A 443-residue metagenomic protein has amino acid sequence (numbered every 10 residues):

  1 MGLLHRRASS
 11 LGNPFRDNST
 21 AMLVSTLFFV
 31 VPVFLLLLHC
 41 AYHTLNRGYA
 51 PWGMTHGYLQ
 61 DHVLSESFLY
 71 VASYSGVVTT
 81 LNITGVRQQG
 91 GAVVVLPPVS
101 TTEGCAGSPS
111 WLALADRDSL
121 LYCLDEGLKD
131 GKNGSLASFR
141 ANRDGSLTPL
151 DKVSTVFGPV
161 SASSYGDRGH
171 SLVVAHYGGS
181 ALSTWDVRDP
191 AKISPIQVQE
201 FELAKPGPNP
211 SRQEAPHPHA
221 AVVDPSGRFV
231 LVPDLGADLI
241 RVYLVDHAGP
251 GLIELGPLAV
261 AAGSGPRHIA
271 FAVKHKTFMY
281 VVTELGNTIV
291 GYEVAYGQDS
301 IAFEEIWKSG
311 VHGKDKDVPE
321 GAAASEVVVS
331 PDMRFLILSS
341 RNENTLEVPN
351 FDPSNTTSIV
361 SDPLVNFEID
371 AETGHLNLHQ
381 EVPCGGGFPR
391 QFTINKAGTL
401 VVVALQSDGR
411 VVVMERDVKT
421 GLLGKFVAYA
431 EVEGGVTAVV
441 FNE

Functional and structural regions predicted by a protein language model:
M1-L23: Short, low-complexity, Lys/Arg-enriched N-terminal segments of secretory-pathway carbohydrate enzymes
E66-S67, R117-S119, D167-H170, S226-R228 (+3 more regions): Short coil/turn segments that connect the beta-strands within blades of beta-propeller domains
S73-Y74, E126-L128, Y177-G178, V187 (+9 more regions): Short loop/turn segments immediately following the C-termini of beta-strands
L81-V93, S138-G145, W185-S194, Y243-G251 (+3 more regions): Short loop/turn segments immediately following beta-strands, especially the blade-tip and inter-blade linker loops
T101-C105, K152-T155, S211-Q213, P257-A262 (+3 more regions): Surface loop/turn motifs at the tips and blade-to-blade linkers of beta-strand repeat domains
S146-A220: Asp-box/WD-like beta-propeller blade repeats and closely related beta-sheet repeat scaffolds
G321-L405: Loop/turn-rich, solvent-exposed surfaces of beta-rich toroidal or solenoidal domains
